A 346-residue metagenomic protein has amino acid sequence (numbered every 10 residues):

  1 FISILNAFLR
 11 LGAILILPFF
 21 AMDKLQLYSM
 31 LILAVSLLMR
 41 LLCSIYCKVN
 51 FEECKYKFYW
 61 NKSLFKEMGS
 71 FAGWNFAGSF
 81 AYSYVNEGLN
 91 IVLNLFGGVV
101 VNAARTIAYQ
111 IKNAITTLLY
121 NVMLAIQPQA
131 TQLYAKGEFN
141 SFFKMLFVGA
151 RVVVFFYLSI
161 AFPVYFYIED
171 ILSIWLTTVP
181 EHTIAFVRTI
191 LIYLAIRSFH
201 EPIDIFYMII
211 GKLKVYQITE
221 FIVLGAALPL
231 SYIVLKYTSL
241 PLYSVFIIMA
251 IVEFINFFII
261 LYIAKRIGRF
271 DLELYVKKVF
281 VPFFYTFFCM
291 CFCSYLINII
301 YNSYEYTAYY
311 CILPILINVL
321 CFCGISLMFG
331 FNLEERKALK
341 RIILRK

Functional and structural regions predicted by a protein language model:
F1-S3, L15, Q26, C47 (+3 more regions): Membrane-interface junctions at transmembrane-helix termini in multi-pass inner-membrane proteins
I2-N50, S70-F71, F221-P229, P241-I263 (+3 more regions): Hydrophobic alpha-helical transmembrane segments
L15-I16, L41-L42, L119, F143-S198 (+2 more regions): Alpha-helical transmembrane segments of multi-pass membrane transport and lipid-handling proteins
I16-A21, S83-A114, Q132-L133, F166-V179 (+1 more regions): Helix-terminus/linker motif at the lipid-water interface of multi-pass membrane proteins
A21, L25-L31, C43-E87, A125 (+5 more regions): Interhelical loop/hinge segments that connect adjacent transmembrane helices in multipass membrane
L25-M30, L64-F71, V92-N113, N140-K144 (+2 more regions): Interfacial/gating helices of multi-pass transporter permease domains
F51-E52, A108, K112-A150, Y157 (+1 more regions): Helix-loop junctions and terminal segments of transmembrane helices in multi-pass membrane transport/translocation
K265-V276, S294-K346: Membrane-proximal transmembrane or re-entrant/amphipathic helices at the cytosolic face
